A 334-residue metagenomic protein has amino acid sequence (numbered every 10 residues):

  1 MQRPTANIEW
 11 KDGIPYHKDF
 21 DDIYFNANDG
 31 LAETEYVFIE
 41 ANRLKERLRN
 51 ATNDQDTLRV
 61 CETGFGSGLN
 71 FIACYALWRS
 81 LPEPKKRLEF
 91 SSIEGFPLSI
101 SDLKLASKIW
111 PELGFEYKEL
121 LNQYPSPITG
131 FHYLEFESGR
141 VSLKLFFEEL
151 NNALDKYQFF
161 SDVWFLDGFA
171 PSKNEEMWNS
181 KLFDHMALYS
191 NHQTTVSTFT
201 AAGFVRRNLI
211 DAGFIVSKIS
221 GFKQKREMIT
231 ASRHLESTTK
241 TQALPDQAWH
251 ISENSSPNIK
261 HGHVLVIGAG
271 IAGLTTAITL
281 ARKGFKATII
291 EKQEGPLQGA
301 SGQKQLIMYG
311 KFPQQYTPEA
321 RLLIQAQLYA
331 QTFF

Functional and structural regions predicted by a protein language model:
Q2-I8, D12-L58, L69-L81: Class I SAM-dependent methyltransferase Rossmann-like catalytic core, especially the SAM/SAH-binding loop
A51-S161, S180: The AdoMet/dcAdoMet-binding core of the Class I SAM-like
N179-H192: A short glycine-rich, Lys/Arg-flanked "PGG" loop and its adjoining helix->strand segment in the class I
Q193-T200: Conserved beta-strand signature within the Rossmann-like core of class I S-adenosyl-L-methionine
K240-G262: A short, basic/flexible loop-to-alpha-helix module at the beginning of a structural domain
H261-I289: N-terminal Rossmann-like FAD-binding beta1-loop-alpha1 element of flavoenzymes
R282-G302: Glycine-rich FAD pyrophosphate-binding loop
P296-Y329: Glycine-rich active-site loop/strand segments that organize a redox cofactor
